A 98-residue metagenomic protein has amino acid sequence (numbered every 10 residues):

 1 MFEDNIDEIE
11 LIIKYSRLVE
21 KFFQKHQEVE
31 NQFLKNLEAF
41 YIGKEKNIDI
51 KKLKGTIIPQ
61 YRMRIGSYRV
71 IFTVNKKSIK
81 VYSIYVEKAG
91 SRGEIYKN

Functional and structural regions predicted by a protein language model:
M1-I6, E10-I13, I65-Y68, T73-N98: Enriched for short, Lys/Arg-rich terminal
M1-L37: Arg/Lys-rich, positively charged N-terminal/basic patches that mediate binding to nucleic acids
I13, N31, K44-N47, K80: Non-catalytic, surface-exposed connector residues within folded enzymatic/regulatory domains
K14, L18, K52, Y85: Amphipathic alpha-helical recognition patches that constitute DNA-binding helices
K21, I58, E94-I95: A short acidic, often aromatic-flanked loop/helix-cap motif at beta-alpha or helix-coil junctions that lines enzyme
E38-R62: A short, surface-exposed loop/turn module that caps and links secondary-structure elements
